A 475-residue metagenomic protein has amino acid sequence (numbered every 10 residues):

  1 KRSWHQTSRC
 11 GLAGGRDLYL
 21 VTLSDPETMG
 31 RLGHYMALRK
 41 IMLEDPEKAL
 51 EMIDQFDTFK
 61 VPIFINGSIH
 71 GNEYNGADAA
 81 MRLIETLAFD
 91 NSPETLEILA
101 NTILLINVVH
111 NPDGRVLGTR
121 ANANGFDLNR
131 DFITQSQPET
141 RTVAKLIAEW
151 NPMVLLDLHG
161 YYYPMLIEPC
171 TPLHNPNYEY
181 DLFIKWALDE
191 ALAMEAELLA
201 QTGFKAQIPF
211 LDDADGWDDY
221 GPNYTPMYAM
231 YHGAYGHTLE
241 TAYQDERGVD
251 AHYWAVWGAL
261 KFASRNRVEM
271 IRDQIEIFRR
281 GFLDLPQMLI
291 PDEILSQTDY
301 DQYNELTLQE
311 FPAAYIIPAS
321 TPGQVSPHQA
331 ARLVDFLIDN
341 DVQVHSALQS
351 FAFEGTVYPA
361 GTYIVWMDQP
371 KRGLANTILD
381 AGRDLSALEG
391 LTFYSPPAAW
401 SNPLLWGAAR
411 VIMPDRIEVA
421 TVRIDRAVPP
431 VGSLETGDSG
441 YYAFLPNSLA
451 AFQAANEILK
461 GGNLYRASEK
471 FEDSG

Functional and structural regions predicted by a protein language model:
K1-Y74, A88-D90, T95-A100, R130 (+5 more regions): Intrinsic-disorder/low-complexity accessory segments
E51, N107-V108, D113, E139 (+3 more regions): Structured alpha-helical segments in the cores of large, soluble enzyme domains
N75-A77, F89, T95-Q137: Mobile, glycine- and charge-enriched loop segments and immediately flanking short secondary-structure elements within
A79, Q135-R141, D219-P222, Q329 (+1 more regions): Short, glycine/acidic-rich beta->alpha junctions
M81-L83: Amphipathic alpha-helical scaffolding segments
N107, G114-A121, L155-T171, G236: Core alpha/beta catalytic barrel or barrel-like domain that forms the active/cofactor pocket in diverse metabolic
D127, D157, E240: Acidic active-site catalytic centers that drive phospho-/nucleotidyl reactions and related ester hydrolyses
L128-L155: Catalytic-core regions of hydrolytic enzymes
